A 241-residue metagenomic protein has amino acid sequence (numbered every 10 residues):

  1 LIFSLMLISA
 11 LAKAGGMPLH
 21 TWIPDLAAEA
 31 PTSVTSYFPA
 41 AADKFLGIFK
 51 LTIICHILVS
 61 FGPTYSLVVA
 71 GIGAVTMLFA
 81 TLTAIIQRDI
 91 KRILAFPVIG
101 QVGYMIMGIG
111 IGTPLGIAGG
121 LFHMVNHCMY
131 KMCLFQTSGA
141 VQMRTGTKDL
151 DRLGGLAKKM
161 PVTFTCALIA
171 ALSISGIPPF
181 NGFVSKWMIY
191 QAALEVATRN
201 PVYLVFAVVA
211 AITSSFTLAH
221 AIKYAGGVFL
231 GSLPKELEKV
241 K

Functional and structural regions predicted by a protein language model:
L1-K241: Hydrophobic transmembrane alpha-helices and their helix-loop junctions in integral membrane proteins
